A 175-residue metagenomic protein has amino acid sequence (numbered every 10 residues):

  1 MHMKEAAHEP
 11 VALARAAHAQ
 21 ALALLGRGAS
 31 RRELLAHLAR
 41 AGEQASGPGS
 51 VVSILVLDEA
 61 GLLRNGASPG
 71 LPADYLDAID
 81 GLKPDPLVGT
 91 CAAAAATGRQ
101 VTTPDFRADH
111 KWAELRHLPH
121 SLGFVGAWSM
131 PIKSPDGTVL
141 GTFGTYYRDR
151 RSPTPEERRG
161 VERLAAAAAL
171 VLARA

Functional and structural regions predicted by a protein language model:
M1-E33, V171-R174: Signal-transmission linkers at sensory-effector interfaces
A14, L24-G66, Y75-L76, V88: Helix-loop-beta substructure at the N-terminus of cytosolic sensory domains that couple signal/ligand detection
V52, G141-T142, V161: PAS (Per-ARNT-Sim) sensory domains
D74-V101: Acidic/proline- and glycine-rich, intrinsically disordered low-complexity segments that serve as regulatory linkers
P84-L87, A96-T97, R107-A108, A113-L140 (+1 more regions): Helix-to-coil/beta transition segments that act as allosteric "coupling" elements at the rims of sensory or catalytic
T142-S152: Short beta-strand-to-loop transition segments that serve as allosteric relay/switch motifs in sensory/regulatory domains
R158, E162-L170: Allosteric cytosolic regulatory segments
